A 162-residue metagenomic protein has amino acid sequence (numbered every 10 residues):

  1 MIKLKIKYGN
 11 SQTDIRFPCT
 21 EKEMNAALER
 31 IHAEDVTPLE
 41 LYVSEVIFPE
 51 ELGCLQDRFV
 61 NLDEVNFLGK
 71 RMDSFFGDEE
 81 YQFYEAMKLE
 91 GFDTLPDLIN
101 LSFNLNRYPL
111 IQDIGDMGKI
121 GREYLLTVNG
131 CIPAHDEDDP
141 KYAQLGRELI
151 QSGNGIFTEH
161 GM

Functional and structural regions predicted by a protein language model:
M1-A26: Short, extreme N-terminal segment that most often corresponds to the first beta-strand
K5-N10, D35, V46-F48, H160: Short, flexible beta-strand-to-coil junctions
R16, A26-E29, L55, D136-E137 (+2 more regions): Generic alpha-helix signal with a bias toward terminal, lower-confidence helices and secondary-structure junctions
E21-E23, P49, Q151: A generic structural micro-environment signature that highlights single residues at secondary-structure boundaries
E21-M24, G118, Y142-A143: Alpha-helix initiation and N-capping motif
L28-C131, D138: Mixed-charge (acidic/basic) macromolecular-recognition segments
R122-M162: Acidic, proline/glycine-rich low-complexity IDRs
